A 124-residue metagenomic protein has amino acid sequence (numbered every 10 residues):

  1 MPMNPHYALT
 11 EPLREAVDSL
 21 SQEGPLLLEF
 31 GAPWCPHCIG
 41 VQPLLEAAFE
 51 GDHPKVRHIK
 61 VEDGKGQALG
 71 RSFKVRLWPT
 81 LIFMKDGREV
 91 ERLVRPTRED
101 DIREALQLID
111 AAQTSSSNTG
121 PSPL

Functional and structural regions predicted by a protein language model:
M1-P25, A111-L124: N-terminal leader/targeting and pre-domain segments
A8-L9, F30, F49, H53-A68: Thiol-based oxidoreductase modules, predominantly thioredoxin-like and allied folds used for disulfide exchange
P12-A16, K65-L69, D101: Short acidic active-site motifs
E23-G24, G31-W34, L77: Short pre-active-site segment immediately N-terminal to redox-active cysteine/selenocysteine motifs in thiol-based
C35-C38, L81: The canonical Cys-X-X-Cys-His
H37-G51: Typically the conserved alpha-helix immediately C-terminal to a functionally engaged Cys/Sec in thioredoxin-like
S72-R76: A short glycine-leucine-enriched loop at secondary-structure breakpoints that most characteristically corresponds
L77, I82-L124: Non-catalytic, surface beta->alpha helical segment in thiol-disulfide oxidoreductase systems
